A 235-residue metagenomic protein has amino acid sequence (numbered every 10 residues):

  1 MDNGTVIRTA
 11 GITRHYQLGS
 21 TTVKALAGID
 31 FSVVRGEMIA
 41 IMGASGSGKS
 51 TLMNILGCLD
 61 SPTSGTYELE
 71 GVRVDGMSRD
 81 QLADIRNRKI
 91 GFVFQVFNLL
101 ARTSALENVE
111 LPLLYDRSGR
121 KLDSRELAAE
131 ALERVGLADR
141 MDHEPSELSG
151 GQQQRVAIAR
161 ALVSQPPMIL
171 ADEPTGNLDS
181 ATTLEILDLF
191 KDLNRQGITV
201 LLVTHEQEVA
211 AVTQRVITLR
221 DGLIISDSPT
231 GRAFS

Functional and structural regions predicted by a protein language model:
M1-H15, S226-S235: ABC-family P-loop ATPase nucleotide-binding domain
G4-L219: ABC family nucleotide-binding domain
V216-P229: H-loop (His-switch) and adjacent beta-strand-loop-beta switch element of ABC-type ATPase nucleotide-binding domains
